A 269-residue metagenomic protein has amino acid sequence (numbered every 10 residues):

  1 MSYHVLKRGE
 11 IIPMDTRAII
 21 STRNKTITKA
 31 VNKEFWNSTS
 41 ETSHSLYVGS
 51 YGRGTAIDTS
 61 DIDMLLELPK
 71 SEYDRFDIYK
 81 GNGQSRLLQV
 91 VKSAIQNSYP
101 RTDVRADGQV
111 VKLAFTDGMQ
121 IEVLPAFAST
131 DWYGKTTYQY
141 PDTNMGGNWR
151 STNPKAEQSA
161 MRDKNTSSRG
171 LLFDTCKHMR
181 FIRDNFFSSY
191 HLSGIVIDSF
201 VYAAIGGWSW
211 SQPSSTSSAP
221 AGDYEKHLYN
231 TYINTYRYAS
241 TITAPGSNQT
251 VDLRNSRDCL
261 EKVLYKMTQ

Functional and structural regions predicted by a protein language model:
M1-T59, S71-N82: N-terminal regions immediately upstream of nucleotidyltransferase
M1-V5, N32, I233-Q269: Terminal (often C-terminal) interaction modules
K25, K92, P100-Y238, E261-Q269: Catalytic cores of NTP-dependent nucleotidyl/adenyl transfer enzymes across multiple folds
N37-S38, T42, N97-A106: Short secondary-structure junctions
G49-G52, L66-K70, F115-D117, P125-F127: Short, flexible loop/turn elements at secondary-structure junctions
D58-L66: Short coil-to-beta-strand
L65, Y79-G83, G118-I121: Acidic/His-rich structured neighborhood in mature extracellular/periplasmic domains
Q84-S98: A gly/proline- and charged-residue-enriched helix-loop-helix capping module
